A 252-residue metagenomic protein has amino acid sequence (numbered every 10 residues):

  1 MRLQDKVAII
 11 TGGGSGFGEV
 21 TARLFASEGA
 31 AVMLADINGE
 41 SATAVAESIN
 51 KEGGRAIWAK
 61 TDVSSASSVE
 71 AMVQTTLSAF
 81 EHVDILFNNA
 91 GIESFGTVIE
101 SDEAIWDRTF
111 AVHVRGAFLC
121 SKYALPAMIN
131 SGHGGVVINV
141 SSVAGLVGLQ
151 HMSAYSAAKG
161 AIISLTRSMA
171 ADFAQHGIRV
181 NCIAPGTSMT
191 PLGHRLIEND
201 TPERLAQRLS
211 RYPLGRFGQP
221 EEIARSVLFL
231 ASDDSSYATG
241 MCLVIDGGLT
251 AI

Functional and structural regions predicted by a protein language model:
R2, F80, F118, R216-I245 (+1 more regions): C-terminal substrate-recognition "lid" of short-chain dehydrogenase/reductases
L3-M33: Canonical Rossmann dinucleotide-binding motif of NAD(H)/NADP(H)-dependent dehydrogenases/reductases, specifically
F87, A174, R179, A238-G240: Short, small/polar-rich loop/turn modules that mediate ligand/substrate recognition or access, typified
T97-V98, D102-F110, R208: Substrate-binding pocket helix/loop in short-chain dehydrogenase/reductase
S121, A158, T166: Active-site helix of classical SDR
P126, A171-Q175, S236: Alpha-helical segment proximal to the catalytic Tyr-Lys
S142: Residue(s) in the substrate-gating loop at a strand-loop-helix junction that position the organic substrate next
